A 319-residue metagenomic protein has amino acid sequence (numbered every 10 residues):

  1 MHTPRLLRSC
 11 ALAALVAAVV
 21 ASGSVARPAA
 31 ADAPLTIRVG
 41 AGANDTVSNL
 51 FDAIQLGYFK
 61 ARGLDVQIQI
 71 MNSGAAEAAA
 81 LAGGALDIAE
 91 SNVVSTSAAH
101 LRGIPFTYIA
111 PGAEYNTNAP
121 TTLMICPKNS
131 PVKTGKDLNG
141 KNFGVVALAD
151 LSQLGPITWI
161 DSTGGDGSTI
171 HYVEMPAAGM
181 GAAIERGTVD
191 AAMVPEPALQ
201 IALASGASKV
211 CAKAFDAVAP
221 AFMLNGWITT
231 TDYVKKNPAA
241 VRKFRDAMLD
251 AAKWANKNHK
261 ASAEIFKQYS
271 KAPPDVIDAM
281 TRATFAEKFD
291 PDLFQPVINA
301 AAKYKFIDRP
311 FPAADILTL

Functional and structural regions predicted by a protein language model:
M1-T36: Short, low-complexity disordered leader/linker segments with a strong preference for bacterial N-terminal type II
A31-T163, E174, D190-E196, V210-A212 (+1 more regions): Short, glycine-/small- and polar/acidic-enriched structural segments that line small-molecule recognition paths
N44, M71-A75, E90, D150-L151 (+5 more regions): Soluble non-cytosolic domains of exported or imported proteins
A61, Y115-T117, D216-A219, T284-L293 (+1 more regions): Short, solvent-exposed loop/beta-turn-alpha elements that line the ligand-binding surface or hinge of extracytoplasmic
V94, A178-I265: Pocket-lining segment of extracytoplasmic ligand-binding domains
K128-K136, G165-G167, D232-V241: Short helix-loop capping/hinge motifs at secondary-structure junctions, enriched in acidic/polar residues
K235-F306: Secondary-structure end/capping motifs
A301-L319: Conserved C-terminal helix/tail region of periplasmic/extracytoplasmic solute-binding proteins
